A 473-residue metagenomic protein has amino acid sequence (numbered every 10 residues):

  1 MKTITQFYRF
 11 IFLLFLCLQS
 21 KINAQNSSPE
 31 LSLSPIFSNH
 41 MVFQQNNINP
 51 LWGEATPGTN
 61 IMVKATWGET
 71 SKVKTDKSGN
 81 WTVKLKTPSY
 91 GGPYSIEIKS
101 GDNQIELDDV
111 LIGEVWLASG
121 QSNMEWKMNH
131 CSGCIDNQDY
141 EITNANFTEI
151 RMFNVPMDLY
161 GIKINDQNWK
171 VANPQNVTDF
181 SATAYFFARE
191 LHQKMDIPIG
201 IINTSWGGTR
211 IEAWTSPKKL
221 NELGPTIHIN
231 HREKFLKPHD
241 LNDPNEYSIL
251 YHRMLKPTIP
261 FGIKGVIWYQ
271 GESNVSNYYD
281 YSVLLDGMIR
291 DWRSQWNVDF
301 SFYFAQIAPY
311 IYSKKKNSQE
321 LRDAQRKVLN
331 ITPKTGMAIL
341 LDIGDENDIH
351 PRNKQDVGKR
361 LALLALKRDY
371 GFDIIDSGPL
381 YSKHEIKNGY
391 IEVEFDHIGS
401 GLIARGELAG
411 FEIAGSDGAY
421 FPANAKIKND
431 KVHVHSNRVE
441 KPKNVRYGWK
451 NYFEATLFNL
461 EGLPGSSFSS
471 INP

Functional and structural regions predicted by a protein language model:
M1-S28: Bacterial Sec-dependent N-terminal signal peptides
Q25-P473: Cell-envelope and extracellular/periplasmic
